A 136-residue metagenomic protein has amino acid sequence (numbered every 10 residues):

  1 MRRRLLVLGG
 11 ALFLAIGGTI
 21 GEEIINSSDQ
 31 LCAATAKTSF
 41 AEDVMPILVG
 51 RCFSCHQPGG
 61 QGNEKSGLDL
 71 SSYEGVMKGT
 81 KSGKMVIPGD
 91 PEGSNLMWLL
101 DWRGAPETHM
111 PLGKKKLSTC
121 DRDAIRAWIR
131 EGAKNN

Functional and structural regions predicted by a protein language model:
R2-R4, G17-N136: Aromatic- and Gly/Pro-enriched helix-to-coil junctions and flexible linker segments
G9-G17: Bacterial N-terminal signal peptides
